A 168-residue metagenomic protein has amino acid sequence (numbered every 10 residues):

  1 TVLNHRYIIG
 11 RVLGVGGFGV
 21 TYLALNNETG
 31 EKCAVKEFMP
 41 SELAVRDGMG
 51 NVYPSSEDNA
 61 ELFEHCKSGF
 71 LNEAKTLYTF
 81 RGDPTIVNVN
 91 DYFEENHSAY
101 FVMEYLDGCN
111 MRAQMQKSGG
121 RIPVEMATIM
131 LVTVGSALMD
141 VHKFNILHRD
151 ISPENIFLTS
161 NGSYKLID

Functional and structural regions predicted by a protein language model:
G10-G16, T21: Protein kinase glycine-rich loop
M49-T79: AlphaC helix of the eukaryotic protein kinase fold
Y92: Activation-segment/catalytic-loop signature of the eukaryotic protein kinase fold
N96-N110: Conserved short submotifs of the Hanks-type protein kinase catalytic core that shape the nucleotide-binding pocket
M111-I122: AlphaC helix of the protein kinase catalytic domain
M130-L131: Activation segment signature within eukaryotic-like protein kinase domains
G135-I146: Protein kinase catalytic-loop region centered on the HRD/HxD motif
N155-L166: Conserved protein kinase catalytic/activation segment
